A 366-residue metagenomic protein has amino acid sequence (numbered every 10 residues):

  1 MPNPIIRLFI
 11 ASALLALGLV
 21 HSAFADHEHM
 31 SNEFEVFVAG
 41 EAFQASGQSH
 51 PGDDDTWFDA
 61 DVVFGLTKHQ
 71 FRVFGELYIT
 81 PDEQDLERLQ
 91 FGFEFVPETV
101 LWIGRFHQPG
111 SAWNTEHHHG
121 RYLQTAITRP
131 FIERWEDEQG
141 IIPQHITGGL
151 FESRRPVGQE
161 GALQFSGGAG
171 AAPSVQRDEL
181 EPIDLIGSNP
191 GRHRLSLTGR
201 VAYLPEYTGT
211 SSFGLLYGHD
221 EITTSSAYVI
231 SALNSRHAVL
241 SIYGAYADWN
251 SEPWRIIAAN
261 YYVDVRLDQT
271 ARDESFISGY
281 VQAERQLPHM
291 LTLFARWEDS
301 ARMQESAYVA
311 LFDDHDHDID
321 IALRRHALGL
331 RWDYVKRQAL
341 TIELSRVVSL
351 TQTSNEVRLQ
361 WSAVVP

Functional and structural regions predicted by a protein language model:
F9-L19: Bacterial N-terminal signal peptides
L19-A25: Sec/Tat signal peptide C-region and signal peptidase I cleavage site
H27-F43, P51-S174, A202-Y207, L287-M290 (+3 more regions): Outer membrane beta-barrel
H29, E33, H69, A202-H317: Detector for outer-membrane/organellar transmembrane beta-barrel domains, recognizing the amphipathic beta-strand
E41-A45, T80-D82, Q108-G110, G170-Q176 (+5 more regions): Structural signature of outer-membrane beta-barrel domains
S46-D55, D82-Q90, T115-H119, R177-L185 (+4 more regions): Outer-membrane beta-barrel translocator domains and adjoining extracellular loop/strand segments of Gram-negative
D53-A60, E83-E87, P143-T147, G191-L197 (+4 more regions): Residues that define the transmembrane beta-barrel architecture of outer-membrane proteins
F151, W332, Q338-A339, T353-P366: Outer-membrane beta-barrel "beta-signal"
